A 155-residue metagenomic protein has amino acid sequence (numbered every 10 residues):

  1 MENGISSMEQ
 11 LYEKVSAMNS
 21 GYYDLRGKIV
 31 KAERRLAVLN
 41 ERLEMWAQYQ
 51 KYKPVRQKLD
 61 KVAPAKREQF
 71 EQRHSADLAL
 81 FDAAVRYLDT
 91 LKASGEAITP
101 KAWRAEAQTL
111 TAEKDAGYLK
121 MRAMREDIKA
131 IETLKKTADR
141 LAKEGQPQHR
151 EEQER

Functional and structural regions predicted by a protein language model:
M1-R155: Extended intrinsically disordered terminal tails
